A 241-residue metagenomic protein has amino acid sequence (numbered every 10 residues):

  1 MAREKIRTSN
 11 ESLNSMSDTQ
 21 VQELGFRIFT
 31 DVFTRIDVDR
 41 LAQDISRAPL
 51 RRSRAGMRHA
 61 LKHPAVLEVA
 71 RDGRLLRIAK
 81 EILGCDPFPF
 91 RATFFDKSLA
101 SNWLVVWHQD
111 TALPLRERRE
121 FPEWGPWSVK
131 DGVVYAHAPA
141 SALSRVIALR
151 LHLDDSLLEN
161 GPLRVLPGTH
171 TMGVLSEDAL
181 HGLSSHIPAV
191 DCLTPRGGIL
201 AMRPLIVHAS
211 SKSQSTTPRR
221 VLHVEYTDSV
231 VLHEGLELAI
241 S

Functional and structural regions predicted by a protein language model:
A2-E4, T8, S12-L24, F33-R196 (+4 more regions): Non-heme Fe(II) oxygenase catalytic core, chiefly the N-lobe of the double-stranded beta-helix
